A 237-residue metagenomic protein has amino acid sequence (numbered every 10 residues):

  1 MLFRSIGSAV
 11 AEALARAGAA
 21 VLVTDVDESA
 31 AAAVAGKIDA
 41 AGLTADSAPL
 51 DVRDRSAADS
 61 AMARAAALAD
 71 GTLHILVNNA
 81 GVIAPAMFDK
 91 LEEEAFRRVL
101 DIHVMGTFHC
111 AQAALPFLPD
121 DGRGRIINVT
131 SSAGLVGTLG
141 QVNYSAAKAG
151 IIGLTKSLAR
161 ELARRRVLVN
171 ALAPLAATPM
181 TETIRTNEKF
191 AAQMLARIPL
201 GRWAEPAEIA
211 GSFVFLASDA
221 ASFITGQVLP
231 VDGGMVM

Functional and structural regions predicted by a protein language model:
F3-L22: Canonical Rossmann dinucleotide-binding motif of NAD(H)/NADP(H)-dependent dehydrogenases/reductases, specifically
V77, R123, A163, L168 (+1 more regions): Short, small/polar-rich loop/turn modules that mediate ligand/substrate recognition or access, typified
M87-F88, E92-R97, M194: Substrate-binding pocket helix/loop in short-chain dehydrogenase/reductase
A111, A147, T155: Active-site helix of classical SDR
P116, R160-R164, S222: Alpha-helical segment proximal to the catalytic Tyr-Lys
S131: Residue(s) in the substrate-gating loop at a strand-loop-helix junction that position the organic substrate next
A171, K189-A220, I224, V231-G233: C-terminal helical subdomain
